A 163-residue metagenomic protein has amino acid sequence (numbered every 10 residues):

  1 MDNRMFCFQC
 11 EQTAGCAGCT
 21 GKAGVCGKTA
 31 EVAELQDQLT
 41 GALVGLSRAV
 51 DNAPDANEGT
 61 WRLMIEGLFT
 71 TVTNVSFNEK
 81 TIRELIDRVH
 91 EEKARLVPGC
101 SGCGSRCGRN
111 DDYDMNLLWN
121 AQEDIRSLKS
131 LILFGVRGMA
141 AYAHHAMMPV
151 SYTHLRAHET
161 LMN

Functional and structural regions predicted by a protein language model:
D2-G15, G21-V25, T29, A42: N-terminal-proximal low-complexity accessory segments that begin disordered and transition into the first
Q36-V50: Charged, amphipathic alpha-helical linkers/stalks
N74-I82: Cofactor-cradling patches in redox/metallo enzymes
I86, K129-V136, A140-A146: Boundary segments of small protein-protein interaction reader/adaptor domains
P98-N120: Long, low-complexity or tandemly repetitive, helically biased scaffold regions used for multimeric assembly/adhesion
T153-T160: Conserved small/polar residues in nucleotide/adenosyl-binding loops
